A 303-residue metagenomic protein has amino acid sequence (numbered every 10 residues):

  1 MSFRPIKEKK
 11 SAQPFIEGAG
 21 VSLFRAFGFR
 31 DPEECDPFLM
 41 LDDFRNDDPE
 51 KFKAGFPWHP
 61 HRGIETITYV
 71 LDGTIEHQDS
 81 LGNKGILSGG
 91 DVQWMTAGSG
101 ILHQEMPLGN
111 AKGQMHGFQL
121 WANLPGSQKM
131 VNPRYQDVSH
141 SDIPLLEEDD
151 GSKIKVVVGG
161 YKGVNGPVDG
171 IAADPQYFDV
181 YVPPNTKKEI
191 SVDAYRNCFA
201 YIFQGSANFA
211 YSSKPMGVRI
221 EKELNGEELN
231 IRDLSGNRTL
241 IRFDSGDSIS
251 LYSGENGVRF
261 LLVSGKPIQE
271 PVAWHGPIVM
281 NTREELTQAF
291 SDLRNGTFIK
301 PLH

Functional and structural regions predicted by a protein language model:
M1-H303: Jelly-roll (double-stranded beta-helix
